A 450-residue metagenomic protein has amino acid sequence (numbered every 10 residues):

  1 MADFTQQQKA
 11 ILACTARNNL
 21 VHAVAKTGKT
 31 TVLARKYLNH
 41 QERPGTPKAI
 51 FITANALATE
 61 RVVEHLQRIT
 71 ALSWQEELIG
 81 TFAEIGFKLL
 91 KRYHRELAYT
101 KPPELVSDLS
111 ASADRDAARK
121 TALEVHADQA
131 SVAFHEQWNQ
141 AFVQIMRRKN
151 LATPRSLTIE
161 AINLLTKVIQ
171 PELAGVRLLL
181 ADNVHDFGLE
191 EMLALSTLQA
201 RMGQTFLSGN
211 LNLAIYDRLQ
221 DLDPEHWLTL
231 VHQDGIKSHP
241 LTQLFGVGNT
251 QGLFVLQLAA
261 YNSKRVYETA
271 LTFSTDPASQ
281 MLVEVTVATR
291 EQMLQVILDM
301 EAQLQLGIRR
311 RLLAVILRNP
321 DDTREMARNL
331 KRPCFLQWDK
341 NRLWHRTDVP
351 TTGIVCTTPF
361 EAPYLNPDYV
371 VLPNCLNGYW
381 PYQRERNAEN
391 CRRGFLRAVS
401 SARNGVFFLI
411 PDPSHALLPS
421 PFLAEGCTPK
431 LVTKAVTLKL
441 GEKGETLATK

Functional and structural regions predicted by a protein language model:
M1-E96, S400, K443: P-loop NTPase Walker
A2-T5, K9-A25, I236-F245, S263-Q295 (+3 more regions): Inter-lobe coupling/hinge region of RecA-like P-loop helicase motors
D3-A13, R17-H22, A133-E225, Y364: Conserved helicase NTPase motor core
L33, G45-T59, E77, S208 (+3 more regions): Conserved RecA-like ASCE P-loop NTPase motor core of nucleic-acid helicases/translocases
E76-E77, Y93-N150: ATP-hydrolysis module of ASCE/P-loop NTPase motor domains, specifically the Walker B Asp-Glu catalytic pair
T81, T153, T158-A161, P350-E361: Conserved two-lobed SF2 helicase motor
M192-S279, P419, L423-L431: Conserved RecA-like helicase ATPase core segment that couples NTP binding/hydrolysis to strand translocation
R309-L312, T323-R324, T352, F360-H415 (+2 more regions): Conserved helicase C-terminal RecA-like lobe
